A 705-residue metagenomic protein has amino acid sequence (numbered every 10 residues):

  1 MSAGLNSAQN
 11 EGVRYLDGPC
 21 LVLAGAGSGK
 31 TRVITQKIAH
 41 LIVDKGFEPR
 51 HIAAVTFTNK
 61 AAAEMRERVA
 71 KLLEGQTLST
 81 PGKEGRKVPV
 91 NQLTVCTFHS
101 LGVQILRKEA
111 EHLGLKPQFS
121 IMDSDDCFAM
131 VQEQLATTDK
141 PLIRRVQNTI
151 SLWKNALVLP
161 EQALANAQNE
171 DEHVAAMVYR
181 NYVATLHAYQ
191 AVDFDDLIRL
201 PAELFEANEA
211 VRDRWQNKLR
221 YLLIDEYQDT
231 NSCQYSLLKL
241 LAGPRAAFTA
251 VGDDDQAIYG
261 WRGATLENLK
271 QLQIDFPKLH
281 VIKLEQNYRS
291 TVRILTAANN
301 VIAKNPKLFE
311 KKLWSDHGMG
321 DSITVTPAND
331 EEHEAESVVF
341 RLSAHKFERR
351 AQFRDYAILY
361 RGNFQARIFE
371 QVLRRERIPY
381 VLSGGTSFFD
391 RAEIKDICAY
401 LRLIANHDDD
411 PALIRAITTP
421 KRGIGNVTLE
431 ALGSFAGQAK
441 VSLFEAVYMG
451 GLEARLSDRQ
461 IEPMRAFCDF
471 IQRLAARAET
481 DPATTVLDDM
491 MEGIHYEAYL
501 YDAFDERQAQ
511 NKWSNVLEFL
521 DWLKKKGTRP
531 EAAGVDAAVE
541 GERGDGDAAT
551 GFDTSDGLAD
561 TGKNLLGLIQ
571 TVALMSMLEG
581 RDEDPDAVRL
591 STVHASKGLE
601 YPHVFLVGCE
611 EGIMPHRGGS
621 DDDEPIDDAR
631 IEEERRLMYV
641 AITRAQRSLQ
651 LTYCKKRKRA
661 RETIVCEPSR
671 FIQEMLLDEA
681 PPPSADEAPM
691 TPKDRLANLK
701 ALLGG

Functional and structural regions predicted by a protein language model:
M1, V535-D556, E679-G705: Acidic, low-complexity intrinsically disordered tails
S2, S7, H40-V43, K71-L72 (+3 more regions): Conserved RecA-like helicase ATPase core segment that couples NTP binding/hydrolysis to strand translocation
N6-R14: Pre-Walker A adenine-sensing motif
D17-C20, A39-Y221, R245-A246, L266 (+13 more regions): A basic/glycine-biased coupling hinge at the interface between accessory DNA-binding modules
V22, A26-I34, P49, A110 (+6 more regions): Helicase P-loop NTPase motor core
T31-A39, M65-R66, Y235: Motif I (Walker A/P-loop) of helicase-class P-loop NTPases
Q168, A366-I378, R391, C398-D678: Conserved helicase C-terminal RecA-like lobe
W215-S232, T249: SF2 helicase catalytic motif II
